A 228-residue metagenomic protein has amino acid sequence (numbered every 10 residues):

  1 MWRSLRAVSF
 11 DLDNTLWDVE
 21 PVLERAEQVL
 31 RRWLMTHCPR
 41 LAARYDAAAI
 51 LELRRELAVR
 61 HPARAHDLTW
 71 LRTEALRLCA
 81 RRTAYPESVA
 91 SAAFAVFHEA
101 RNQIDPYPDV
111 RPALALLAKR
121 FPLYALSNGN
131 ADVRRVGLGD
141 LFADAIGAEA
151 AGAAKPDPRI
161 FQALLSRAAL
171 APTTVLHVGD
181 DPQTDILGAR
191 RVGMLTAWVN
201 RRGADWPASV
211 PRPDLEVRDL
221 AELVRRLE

Functional and structural regions predicted by a protein language model:
M1-V8, E20-P21, P86-S88, R111 (+2 more regions): Asp-based, Mg2+/Mn2+-dependent phosphohydrolase catalytic module
W2-P108: N-terminal helical cap/lid subdomain that shapes the substrate entry/recognition surface in HAD-like hydrolases
